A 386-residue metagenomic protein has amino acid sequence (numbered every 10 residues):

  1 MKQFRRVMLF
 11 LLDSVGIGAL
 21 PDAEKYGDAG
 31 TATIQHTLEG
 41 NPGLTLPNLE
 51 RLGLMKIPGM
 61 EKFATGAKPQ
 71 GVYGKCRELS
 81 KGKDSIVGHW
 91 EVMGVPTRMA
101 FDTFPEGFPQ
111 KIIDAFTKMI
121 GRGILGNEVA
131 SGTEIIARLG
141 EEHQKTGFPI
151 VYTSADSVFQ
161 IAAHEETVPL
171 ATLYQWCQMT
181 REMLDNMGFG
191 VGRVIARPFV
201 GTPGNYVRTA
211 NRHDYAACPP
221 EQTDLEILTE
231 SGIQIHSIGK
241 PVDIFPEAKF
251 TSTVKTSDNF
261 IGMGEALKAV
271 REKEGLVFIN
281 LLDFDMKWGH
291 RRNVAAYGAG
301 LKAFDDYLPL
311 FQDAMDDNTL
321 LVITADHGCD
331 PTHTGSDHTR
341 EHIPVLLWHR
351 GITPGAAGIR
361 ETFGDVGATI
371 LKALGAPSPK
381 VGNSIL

Functional and structural regions predicted by a protein language model:
M1-L386: Feature captures the catalytic ectodomains and active-site-proximal regions of enzymes that hydrolyze or transfer
